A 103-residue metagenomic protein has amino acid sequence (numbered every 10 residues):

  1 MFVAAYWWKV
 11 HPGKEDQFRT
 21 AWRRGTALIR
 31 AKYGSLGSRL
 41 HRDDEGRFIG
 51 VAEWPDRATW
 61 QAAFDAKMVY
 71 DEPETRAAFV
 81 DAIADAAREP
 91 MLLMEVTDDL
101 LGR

Functional and structural regions predicted by a protein language model:
F2-W8, I49: Active-site-flanking beta-strand signature of metal-NTP-handling nucleotidyl enzymes and homologous cyclase-like
K9-T20: Short, surface-exposed ligand-recognition loops at beta-strand->loop->(often short) alpha-helix junctions that present
V10-P12, W54-D56, D98: Non-catalytic surface loops within mature trypsin-like serine protease
D16-F18, G50, W60-A62: Short acidic, gly/pro-rich beta-turn/loop elements at beta-sheet edges and active-site/ligand-binding grooves
R24-G37, E53-L92: An amphipathic, aromatic/His-enriched active-site/gating alpha helix that lines ligand/cofactor pockets
H41-E45: A short beta-turn/loop motif at secondary-structure boundaries
V51-A52, R103: Short aromatic-enriched loop/helix-cap "lid" or pocket-rim segments at secondary-structure transitions that line
R88, L92-R103: Acidic/histidine-enriched, glycine/proline-rich intrinsically disordered or flexible terminal extensions
